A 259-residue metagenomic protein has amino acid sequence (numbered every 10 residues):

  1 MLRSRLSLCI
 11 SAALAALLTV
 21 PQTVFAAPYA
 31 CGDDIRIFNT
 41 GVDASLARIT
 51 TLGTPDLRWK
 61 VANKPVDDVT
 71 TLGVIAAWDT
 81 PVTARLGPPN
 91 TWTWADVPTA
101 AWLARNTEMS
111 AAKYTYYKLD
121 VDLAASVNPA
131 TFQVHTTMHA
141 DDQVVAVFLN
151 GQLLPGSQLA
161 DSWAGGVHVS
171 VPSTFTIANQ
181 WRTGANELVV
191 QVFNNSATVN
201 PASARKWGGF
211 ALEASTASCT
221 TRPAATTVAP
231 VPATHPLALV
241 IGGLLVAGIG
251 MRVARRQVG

Functional and structural regions predicted by a protein language model:
M1-I10, L237: Bacterial N-terminal signal peptides that target proteins for export
C9-V20, L244: Bacterial N-terminal signal peptides
F25-R105, D120-D122, S126, H135 (+1 more regions): Accessory carbohydrate-binding/adhesion or oligomerization-edge regions at the termini of glycan-active proteins
A101-Y116, Q158-V169: Extracellular beta-rich ligand/substrate-recognition surface
V127-L149, L188: Aromatic-lined ligand-binding clefts that engage carbohydrates, nucleic acids, or primary amines
L154-P155: Short hydrophobic beta-strand segments in globular cytosolic domains
R222-A233: Short, aromatic-rich amphipathic segments at membrane interfaces that lie adjacent to a transmembrane helix or signal
P236-R256: A cross-kingdom C-terminal cell-surface attachment/processing module
